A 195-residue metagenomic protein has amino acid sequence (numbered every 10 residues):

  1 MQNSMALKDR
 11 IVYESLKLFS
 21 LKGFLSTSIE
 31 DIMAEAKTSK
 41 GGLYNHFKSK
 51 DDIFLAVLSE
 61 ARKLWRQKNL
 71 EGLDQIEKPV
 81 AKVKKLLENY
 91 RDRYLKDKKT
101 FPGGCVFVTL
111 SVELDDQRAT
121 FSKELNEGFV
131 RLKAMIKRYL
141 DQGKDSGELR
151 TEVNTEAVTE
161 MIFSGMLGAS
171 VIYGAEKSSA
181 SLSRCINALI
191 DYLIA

Functional and structural regions predicted by a protein language model:
M1, K85-K96, V130-A134, R138-S146 (+3 more regions): C-terminal peripheral helix-coil segments that are non-catalytic and often amphipathic
L7-S15, I32, V57, A61 (+2 more regions): Generic hydrophobic, amphipathic alpha-helix propensity
R10, K17-A56: Helix-turn-helix
E14-S15, A36, G143, T155 (+1 more regions): Small-residue (primarily alanine) positions within well-ordered alpha-helices, especially packing/interaction faces
A56, E71-F101, T155-I162: Hydrophobic alpha-helical connector segments
L64, E71, T120-R131, R138: Short, solvent-exposed amphipathic helices
D97-T120: Amphipathic alpha-helical segments used for helix-helix packing
G103, F107-T109, T151-I172, A188-L189: Hydrophobic alpha-helical segments that form the core of small-molecule binding pockets and/or dimer interfaces
